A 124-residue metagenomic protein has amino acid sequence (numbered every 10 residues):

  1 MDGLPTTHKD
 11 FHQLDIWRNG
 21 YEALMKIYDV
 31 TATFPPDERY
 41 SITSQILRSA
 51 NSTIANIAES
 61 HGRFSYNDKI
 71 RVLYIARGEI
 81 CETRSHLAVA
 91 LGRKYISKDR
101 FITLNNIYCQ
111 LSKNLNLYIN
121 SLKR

Functional and structural regions predicted by a protein language model:
M1-R124: Amphipathic alpha-helical assembly/interaction segments
